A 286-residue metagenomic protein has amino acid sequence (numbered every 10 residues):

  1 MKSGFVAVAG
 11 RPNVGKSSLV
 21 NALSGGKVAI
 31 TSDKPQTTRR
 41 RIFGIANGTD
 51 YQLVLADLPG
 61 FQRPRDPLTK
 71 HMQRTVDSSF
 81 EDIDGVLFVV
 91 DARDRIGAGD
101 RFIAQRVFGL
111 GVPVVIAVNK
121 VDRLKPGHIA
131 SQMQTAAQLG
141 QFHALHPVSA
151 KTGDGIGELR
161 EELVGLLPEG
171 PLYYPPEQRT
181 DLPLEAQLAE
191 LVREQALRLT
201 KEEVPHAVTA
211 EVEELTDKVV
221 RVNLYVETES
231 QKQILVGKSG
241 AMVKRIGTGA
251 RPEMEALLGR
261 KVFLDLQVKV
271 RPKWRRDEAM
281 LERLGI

Functional and structural regions predicted by a protein language model:
M1-G85, V90, Y225: Conserved G1/Walker A P-loop phosphate-binding module
G15, G155, M242: Conserved glycine(s) of the Walker
G26, I45-T49, F61-P64, S79-V86 (+7 more regions): Conserved, well-folded catalytic cores of nucleic-acid-processing and energy-transducing macromolecular machines
T38, Q62-R63, R95-I96, L124-K125 (+1 more regions): Catalytic P-loop NTPase motifs of RecA-like helicase/translocase cores
A46-Q52, H71-L145, L199, T216-K218: Conserved C-terminal guanine-recognition region of P-loop GTPase G domains, centered on the G4
D57, N119, S149: Active-site glycine-centered loops adjacent to acidic/histidine catalytic or metal-binding residues that shape
V112-P113, D122-T180: Canonical P-loop GTPase G-domain recognition
L184-I286: P-loop NTP-binding site
